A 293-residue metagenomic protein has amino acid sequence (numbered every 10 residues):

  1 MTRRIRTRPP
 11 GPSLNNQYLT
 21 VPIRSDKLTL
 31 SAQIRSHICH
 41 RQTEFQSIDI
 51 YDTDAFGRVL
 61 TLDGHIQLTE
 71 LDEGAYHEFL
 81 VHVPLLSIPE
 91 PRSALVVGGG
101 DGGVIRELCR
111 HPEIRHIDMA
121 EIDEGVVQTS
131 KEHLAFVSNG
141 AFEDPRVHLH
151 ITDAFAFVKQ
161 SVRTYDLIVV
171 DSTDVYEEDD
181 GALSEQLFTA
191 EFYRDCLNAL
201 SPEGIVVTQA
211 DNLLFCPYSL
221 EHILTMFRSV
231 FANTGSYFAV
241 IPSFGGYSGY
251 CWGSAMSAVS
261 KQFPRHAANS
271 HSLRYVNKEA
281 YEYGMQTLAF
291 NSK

Functional and structural regions predicted by a protein language model:
R3-D49, T225, G246-K293: SAM/dcSAM-binding transferase cores
R3-P22, L68-T208, F215-L224: The AdoMet/dcAdoMet-binding core of the Class I SAM-like
Q33-S36, Q46, A154-F155, G235-A239: Glycine-rich, charged/polar anion/phosphate-binding loops that engage phosphate groups from diverse ligands
I48-R58: N-terminal glycine-rich anion-binding loops that anchor highly charged ligand groups
T61-L62: A general beta-strand register signal
E177, L214-C216, S243-G245, S260: Flexible loop/turn segments at secondary-structure boundaries
Q209, F231-P242: Conserved S-adenosyl-L-methionine
